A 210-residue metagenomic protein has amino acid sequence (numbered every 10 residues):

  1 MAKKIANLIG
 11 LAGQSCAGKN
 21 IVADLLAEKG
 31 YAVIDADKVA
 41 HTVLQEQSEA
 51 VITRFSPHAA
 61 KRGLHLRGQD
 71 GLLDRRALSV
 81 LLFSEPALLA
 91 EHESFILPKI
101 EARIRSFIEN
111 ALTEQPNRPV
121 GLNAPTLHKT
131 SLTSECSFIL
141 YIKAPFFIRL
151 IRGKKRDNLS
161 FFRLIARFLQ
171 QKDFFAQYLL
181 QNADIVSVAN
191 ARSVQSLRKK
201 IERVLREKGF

Functional and structural regions predicted by a protein language model:
L11: Hydrophobic anchor at the beta1->P-loop junction of P-loop NTPases
Q14: P-loop (Walker A) phosphate-binding loop of NTP-binding proteins
A17: ATP-binding Walker
N20: Walker A/P-loop
E28-A36: Post-Walker A helix-loop "phosphate-sensing" segment adjacent to the P-loop in P-loop NTPases
H41-P116: ATP-dependent small-molecule kinase phosphotransfer cores that center on conserved nucleotide phosphate-binding segments
R105-T113, V120-K155: ATP-dependent NMP and nucleoside kinases share a basic, alpha-helical "lid"
T133-E135, K155-F210: Small-molecule kinase domains that catalyze NTP-dependent phosphoryl transfer to phosphate-bearing small molecules
